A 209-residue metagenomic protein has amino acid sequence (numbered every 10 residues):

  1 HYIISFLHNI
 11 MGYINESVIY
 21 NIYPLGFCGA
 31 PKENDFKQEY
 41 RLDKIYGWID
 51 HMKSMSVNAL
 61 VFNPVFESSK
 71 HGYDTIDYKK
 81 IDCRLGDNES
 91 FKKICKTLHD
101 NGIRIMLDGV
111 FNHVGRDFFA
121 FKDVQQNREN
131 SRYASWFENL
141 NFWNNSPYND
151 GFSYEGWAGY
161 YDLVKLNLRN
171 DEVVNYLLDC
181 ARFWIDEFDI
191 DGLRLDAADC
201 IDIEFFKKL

Functional and structural regions predicted by a protein language model:
H1-I10: Short, Lys/Arg-enriched N-terminal segments with co-localized hydrophobic residues within the first ~10-30 amino acids
N9-M11, N144, L193: Proteins with a high burden of low-complexity, intrinsically disordered sequence enriched in S/T/G/P/A and R, requiring
Y13-V18, Y23-N58, V65-F188, L209: Substrate-binding/active-site clefts of carbohydrate-active enzymes
R84-L85, A198-E204: Acidic-and-aromatic substrate-binding clefts and catalytic sites of carbohydrate-active enzymes
M106, G192-A198: Short catalytic-loop micro-motif centered on adjacent basic/acidic residues
